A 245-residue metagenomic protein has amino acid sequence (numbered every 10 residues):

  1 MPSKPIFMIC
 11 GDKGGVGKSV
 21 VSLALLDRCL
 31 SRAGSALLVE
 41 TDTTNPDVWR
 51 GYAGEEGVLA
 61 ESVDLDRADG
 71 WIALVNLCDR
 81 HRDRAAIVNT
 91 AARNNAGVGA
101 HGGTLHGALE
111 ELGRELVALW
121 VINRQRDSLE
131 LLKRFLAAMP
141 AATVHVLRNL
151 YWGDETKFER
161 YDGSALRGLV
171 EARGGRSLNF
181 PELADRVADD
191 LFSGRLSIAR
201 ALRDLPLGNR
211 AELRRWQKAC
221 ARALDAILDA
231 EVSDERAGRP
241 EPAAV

Functional and structural regions predicted by a protein language model:
M1-M8, A73-N76: Extreme N-terminal, non-catalytic leader segments that precede Walker-type/kinase nucleotide-binding cores
I9-L23: Glycine-rich phosphate-binding P-loop
A33-D47: Short beta-strand-centered segment that lines the nucleotide-binding/catalytic pocket of NTP-utilizing
T44-V63: P-loop NTPase switch/communication element
R84-H101: Switch II (G3) loop of P-loop NTPases
H101-Q125: Inter-motif core of Ras-like GTPase G domains
E130-L131, R200-V245: C-terminal accessory extensions appended to soluble enzyme cores
L150-Y161, A165-R222: Beta-strand-loop-alpha "switch" segments that mediate conformational coupling across diverse proteins
